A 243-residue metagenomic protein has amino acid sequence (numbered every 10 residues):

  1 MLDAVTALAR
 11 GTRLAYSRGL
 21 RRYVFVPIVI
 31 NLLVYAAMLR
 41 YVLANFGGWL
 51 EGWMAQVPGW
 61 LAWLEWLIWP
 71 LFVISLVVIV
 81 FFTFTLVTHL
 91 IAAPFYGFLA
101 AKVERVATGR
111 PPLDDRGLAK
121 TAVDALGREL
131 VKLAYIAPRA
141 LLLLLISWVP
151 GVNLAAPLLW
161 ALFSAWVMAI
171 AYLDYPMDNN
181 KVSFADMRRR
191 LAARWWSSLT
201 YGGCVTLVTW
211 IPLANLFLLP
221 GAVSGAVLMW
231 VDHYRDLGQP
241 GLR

Functional and structural regions predicted by a protein language model:
M1-A140, A193-S198, G202-V205, T209 (+1 more regions): Helix-coil boundary and N-terminal low-complexity module in membrane systems
L2-T12, Y35-M38, A155, L159-Y201 (+1 more regions): Nonpolar helix-loop interface/hinge motif
G48-W53, L143-S147, N180-D186, G225-L228 (+1 more regions): Short alpha-helical linear motifs
P70-E104, S147-N179, L213-L237: Selective recognition of hydrophobic, aromatic-rich stretches within alpha-helical transmembrane segments of polytopic
L126-V149, N153, P157, L216: Transmembrane alpha-helical segments and their cytosolic interface motifs in multi-pass membrane proteins
